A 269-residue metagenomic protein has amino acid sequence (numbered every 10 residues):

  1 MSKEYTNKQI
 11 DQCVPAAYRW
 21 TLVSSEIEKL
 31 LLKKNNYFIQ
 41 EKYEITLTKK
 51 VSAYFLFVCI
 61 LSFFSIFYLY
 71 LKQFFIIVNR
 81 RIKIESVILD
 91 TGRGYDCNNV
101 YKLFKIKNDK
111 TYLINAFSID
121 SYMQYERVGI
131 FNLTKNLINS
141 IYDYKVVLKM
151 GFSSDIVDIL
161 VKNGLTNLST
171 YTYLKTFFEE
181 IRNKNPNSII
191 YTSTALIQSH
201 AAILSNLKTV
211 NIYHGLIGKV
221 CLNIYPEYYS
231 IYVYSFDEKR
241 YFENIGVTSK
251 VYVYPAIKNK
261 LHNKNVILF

Functional and structural regions predicted by a protein language model:
S2-P255: Active-site and donor-binding regions of nucleotide-sugar-utilizing enzymes
Y252-F269: Conserved catalytic-core segment of nucleotide-activated headgroup transferases in glycan assembly
